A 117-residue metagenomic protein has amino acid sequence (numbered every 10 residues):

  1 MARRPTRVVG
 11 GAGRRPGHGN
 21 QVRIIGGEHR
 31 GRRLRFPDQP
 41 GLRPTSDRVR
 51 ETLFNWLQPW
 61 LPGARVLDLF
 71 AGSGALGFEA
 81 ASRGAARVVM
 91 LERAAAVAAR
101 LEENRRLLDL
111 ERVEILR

Functional and structural regions predicted by a protein language model:
M1-R117: Class I S-adenosyl-L-methionine-dependent methyltransferase catalytic core
